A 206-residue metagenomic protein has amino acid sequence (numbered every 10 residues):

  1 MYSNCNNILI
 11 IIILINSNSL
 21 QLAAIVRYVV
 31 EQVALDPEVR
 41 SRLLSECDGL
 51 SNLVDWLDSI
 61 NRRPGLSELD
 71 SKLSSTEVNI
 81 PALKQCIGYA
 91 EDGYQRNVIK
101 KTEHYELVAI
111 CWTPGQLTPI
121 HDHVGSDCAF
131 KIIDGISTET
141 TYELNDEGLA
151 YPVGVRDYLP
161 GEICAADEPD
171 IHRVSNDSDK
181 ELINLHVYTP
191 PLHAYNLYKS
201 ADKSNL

Functional and structural regions predicted by a protein language model:
N18-P81: N-terminal leader/capping segments at the start of a protein or of a new domain
Q85-P114: A short glycine-rich, His/Asp/Glu-containing loop-to-beta-strand
A109-H123, E168: Conserved short histidine dyad/triad with adjacent acidic residue
P114, G125-T138: Glycine- and acidic-residue-biased ligand/ion/polar-headgroup-sensing regions
P119-H121, E139-T140, A166, H172-D177: Short beta-strand His + acidic residue motifs that chelate non-heme Fe in jelly-roll/DSBH and cupin folds
A129, K180-Y195: A short hydrophobic beta-strand segment most commonly corresponding to one strand of the jelly-roll/cupin
L144-I171: Short acidic-glycine-tyrosine-enriched beta hairpin
